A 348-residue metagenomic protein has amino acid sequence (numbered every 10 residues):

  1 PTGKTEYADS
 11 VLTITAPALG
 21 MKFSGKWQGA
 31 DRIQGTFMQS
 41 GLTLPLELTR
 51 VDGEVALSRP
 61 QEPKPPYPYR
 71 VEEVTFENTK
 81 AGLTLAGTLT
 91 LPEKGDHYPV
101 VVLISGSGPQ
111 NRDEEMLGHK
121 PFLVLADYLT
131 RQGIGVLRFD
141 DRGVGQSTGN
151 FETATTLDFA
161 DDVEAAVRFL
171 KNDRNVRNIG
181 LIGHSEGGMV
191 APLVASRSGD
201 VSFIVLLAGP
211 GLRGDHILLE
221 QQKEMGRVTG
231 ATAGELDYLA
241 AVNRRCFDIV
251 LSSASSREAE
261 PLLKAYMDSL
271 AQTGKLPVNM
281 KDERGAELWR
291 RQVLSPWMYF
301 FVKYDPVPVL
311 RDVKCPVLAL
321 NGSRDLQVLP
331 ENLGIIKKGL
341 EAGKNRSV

Functional and structural regions predicted by a protein language model:
P1-Q28, R32-M38, Q61, P68 (+1 more regions): Central antiparallel beta-sheet cores of small beta-barrel/beta-sandwich binding domains
E54-D96: N-terminal cap/lid segment of alpha/beta-hydrolase-fold proteins
H97-S107: Short beta-strand element of the alpha/beta-hydrolase
E115-V136: Short amphipathic alpha-helix adjacent to the substrate-entry channel of hydrolases
T153-D173: Alpha/beta-hydrolase active-site loop
R174-S185: Alpha/beta-hydrolase fold nucleophile elbow
L207-D312: Accessory cap/linker subdomain of secreted extracellular hydrolases
V313, A319-N321: Short beta-strand/loop motif that positions the catalytic acidic residue of the alpha/beta-hydrolase fold
